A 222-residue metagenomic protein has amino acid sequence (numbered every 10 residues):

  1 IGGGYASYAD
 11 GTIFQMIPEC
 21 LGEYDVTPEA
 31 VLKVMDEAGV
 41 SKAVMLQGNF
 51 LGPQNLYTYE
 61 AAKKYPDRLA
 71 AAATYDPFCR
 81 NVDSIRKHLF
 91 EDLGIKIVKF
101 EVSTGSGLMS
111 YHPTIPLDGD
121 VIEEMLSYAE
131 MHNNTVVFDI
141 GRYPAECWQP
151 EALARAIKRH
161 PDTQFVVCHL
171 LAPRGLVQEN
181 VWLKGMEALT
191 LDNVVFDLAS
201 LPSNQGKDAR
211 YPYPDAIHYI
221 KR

Functional and structural regions predicted by a protein language model:
I1-V44: An N-terminally biased module of ancient metal coordination in phosphate/nucleic-acid-related enzymes
C20-E23, F50, T114, D208: Pocket-edge positions in alpha/beta enzyme catalytic cores
Y24-V34, C79-F90, V181: Short, acidic/polar
E37, D92, R159-D162: Alpha-helix termination/capping residues and helix-transition junctions
S41-K42, F50-P144, V195-S203: Active-site gating/metal-coordination segments in enzymes
T114-R222: Catalytic pocket-lining loop regions of alpha/beta-barrel enzymes, especially the amidohydrolase/enolase/GH5 lineages
